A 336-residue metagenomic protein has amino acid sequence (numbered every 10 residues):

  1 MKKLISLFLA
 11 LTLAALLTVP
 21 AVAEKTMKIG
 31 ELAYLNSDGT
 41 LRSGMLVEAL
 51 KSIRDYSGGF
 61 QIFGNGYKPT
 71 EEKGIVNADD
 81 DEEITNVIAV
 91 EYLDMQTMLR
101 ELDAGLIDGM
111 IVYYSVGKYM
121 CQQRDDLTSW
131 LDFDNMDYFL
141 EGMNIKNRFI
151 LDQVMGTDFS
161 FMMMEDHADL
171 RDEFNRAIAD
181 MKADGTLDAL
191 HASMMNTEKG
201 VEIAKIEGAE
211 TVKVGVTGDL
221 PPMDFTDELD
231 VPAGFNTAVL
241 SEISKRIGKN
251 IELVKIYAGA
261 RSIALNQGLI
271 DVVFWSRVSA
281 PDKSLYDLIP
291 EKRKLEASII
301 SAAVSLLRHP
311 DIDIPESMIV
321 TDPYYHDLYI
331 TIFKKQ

Functional and structural regions predicted by a protein language model:
M1-F8: Positively charged n-region of N-terminal signal peptides that target proteins for export
F8-L16: Bacterial N-terminal signal peptides
L17-K25: Sec-dependent signal peptide cleavage junction
E24-E71, I75-A78, I88-Y92, L99-R100 (+6 more regions): Extracytoplasmic small-molecule ligand-binding "clamshell" domains of the periplasmic binding protein/Venus flytrap
K25, T157, E210, D219 (+2 more regions): Residues that flank catalytic or metal-binding motifs in active/ligand-binding sites
G44-G59, D137, E141, N147-G200 (+2 more regions): Extended ligand-binding regions for polar small-molecule ligands
K51, D55-Y56, Q61-A78, K118 (+3 more regions): Acidic, polar ligand-binding/catalytic clefts
I203-E207: N-terminal onset of structured domains
